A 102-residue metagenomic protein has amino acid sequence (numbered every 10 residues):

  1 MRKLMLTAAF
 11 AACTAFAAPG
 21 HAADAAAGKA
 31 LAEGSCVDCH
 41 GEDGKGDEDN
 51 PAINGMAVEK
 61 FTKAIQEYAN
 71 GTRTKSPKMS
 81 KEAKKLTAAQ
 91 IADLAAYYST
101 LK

Functional and structural regions predicted by a protein language model:
M1-L4: Positively charged n-region of N-terminal signal peptides that target proteins for export
L6-T14: Hydrophobic helical h-region of N-terminal Sec-dependent signal peptides in bacterial secretory/periplasmic proteins
C13, A64, E82-K102: C-terminal capping alpha-helices of c-type cytochrome domains
F16-D24: Sec/Tat signal peptide C-region and signal peptidase I cleavage site
K29, G44-N70: Gly/Gly-Pro-rich "capping" loops immediately C-terminal to redox-active cysteine motifs in periplasmic/lumenal
E33-E42, L94: The canonical Cys-X-X-Cys-His
E67-T87: Short Fe-S-cluster ligation motifs
